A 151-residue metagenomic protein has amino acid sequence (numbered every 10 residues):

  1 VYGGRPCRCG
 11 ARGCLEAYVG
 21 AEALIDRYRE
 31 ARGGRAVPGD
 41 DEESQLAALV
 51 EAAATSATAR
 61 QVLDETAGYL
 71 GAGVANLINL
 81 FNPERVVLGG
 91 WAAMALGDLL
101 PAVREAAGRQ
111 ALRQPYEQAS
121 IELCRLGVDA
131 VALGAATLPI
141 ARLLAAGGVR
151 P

Functional and structural regions predicted by a protein language model:
V1: Short beta-strand-to-turn element immediately C-terminal to the catalytic PLP-Schiff-base lysine in fold type I
G4-P6, A11-P151: ATP-binding/phosphotransfer module of carbohydrate and carboxylate kinases, centering on a glycine-rich
